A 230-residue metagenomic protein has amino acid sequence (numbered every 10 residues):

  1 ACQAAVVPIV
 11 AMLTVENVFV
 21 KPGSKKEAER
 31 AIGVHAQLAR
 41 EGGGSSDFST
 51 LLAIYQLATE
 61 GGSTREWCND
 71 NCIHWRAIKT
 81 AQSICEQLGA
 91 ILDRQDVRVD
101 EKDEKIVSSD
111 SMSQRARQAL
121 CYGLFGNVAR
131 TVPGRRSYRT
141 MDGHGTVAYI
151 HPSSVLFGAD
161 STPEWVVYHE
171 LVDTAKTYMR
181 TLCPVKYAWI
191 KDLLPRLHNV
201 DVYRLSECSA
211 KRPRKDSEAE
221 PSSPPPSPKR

Functional and structural regions predicted by a protein language model:
A1-K215: Second RecA-like catalytic domain
R212-R230: Acidic, low-complexity intrinsically disordered tails
